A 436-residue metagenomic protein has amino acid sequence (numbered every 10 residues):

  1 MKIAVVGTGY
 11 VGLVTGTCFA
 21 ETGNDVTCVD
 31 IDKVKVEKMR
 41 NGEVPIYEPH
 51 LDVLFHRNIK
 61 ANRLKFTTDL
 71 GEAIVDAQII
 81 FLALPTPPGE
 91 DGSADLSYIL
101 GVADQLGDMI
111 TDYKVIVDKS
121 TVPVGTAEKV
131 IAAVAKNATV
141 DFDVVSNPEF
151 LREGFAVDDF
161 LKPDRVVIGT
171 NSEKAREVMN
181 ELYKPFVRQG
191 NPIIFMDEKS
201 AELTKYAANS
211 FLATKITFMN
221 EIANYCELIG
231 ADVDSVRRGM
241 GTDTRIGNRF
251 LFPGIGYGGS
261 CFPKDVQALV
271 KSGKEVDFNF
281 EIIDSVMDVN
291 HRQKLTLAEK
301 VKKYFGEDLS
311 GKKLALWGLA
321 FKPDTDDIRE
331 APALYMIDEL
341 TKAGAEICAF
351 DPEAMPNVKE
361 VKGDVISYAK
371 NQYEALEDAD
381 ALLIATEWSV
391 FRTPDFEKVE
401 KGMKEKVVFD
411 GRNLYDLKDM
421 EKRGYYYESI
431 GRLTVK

Functional and structural regions predicted by a protein language model:
M1-K436: Structural/interface elements that position substrates and couple domains in central-metabolism enzymes
